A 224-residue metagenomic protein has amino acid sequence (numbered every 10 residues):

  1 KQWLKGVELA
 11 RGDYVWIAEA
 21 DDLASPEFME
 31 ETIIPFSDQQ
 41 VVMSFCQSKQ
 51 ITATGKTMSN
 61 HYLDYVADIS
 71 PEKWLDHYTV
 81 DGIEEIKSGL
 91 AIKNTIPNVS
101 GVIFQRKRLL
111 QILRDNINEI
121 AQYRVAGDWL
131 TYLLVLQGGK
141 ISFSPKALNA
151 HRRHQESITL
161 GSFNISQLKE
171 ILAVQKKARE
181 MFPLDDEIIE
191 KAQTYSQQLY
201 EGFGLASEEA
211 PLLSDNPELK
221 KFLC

Functional and structural regions predicted by a protein language model:
K1-A10: Glycine-rich, basic loop-to-helix element that forms the pyrophosphate-binding segment of sugar-nucleotide handling
G12, Q39-V42, G139: Short, high-confidence coil segments that cap the C-terminus of an alpha-helix and link into the following beta-strand
V15: Short aromatic/hydrophobic "clamp" motif used to bind/position activated sugar donors
E19-L23, Q47: The conserved acidic donor/metal-binding loop of glycosyltransferases
E27-A67: Conserved donor NDP-sugar-binding/catalytic core segment of glycosyltransferases
D68, R124, A147-Q155, L160-E187 (+1 more regions): Catalytic core of nucleotide-sugar-dependent glycosyltransferases
D68-N164: Conserved nucleotide-sugar donor-binding catalytic segment
